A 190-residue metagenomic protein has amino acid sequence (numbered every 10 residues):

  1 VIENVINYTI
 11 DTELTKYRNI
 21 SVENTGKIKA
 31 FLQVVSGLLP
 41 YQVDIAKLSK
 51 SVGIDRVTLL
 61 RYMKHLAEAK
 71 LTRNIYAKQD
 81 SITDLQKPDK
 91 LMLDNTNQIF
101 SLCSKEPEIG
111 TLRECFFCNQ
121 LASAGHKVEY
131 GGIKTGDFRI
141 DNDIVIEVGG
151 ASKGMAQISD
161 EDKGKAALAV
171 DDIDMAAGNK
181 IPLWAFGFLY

Functional and structural regions predicted by a protein language model:
V1-G132: Accessory nucleic acid-recognition modules appended to NTPase machines
I82-T83, D137, I158: Short secondary-structure boundary/capping segments
D94, V148, A169-D171: Generic beta-sheet signal
F117, L121, G136-S152: Conserved catalytic cores of phosphodiester-cleaving nucleases, focusing on short active-site segments
D141, D162-K163: Short, structured coil segments at secondary-structure junctions
A151-E161, A177-G178: Active-site-adjacent loop/helix micro-motif of nuclease/hydrolase catalytic cores
G164-A177: Nucleic-acid nuclease catalytic cores
D174-Y190: Domain-level recognition of nuclease-like catalytic cores that cleave nucleotide substrates
